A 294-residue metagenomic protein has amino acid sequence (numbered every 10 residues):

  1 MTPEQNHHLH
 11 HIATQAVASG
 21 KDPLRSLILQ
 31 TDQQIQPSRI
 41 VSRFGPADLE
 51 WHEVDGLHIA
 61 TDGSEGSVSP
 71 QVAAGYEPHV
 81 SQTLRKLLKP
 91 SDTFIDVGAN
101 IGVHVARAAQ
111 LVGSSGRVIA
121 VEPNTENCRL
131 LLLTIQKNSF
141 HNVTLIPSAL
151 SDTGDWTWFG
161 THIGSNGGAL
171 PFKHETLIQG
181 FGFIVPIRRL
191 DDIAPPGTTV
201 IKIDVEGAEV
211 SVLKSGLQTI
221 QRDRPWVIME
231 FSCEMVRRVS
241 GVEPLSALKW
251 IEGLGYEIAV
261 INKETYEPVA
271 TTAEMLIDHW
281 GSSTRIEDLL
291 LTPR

Functional and structural regions predicted by a protein language model:
M1-T134, N138, L177, K263-R294: S-adenosyl-L-methionine
L49, G56-Q82, H141, I146-P196: Glycine-rich adenosyl-binding loop in Rossmann-like folds that engage adenosine-containing cofactors
I95, V121, S148, I201-I203 (+1 more regions): Active-site flanking residues adjacent to catalytic metal/cofactor-binding acidic residues
A99-I101, T125, L150-D152, V205-G207 (+1 more regions): Short, glycine/acidic-enriched loop or turn micro-motifs at the edges of active sites
A108, L131, F159, V212-G216: Hydrophobic packing residues within well-ordered alpha-helices of enzyme cores
T125, I178-V185, S232-V242: Acceptor-substrate binding/catalytic loop of class I
D192-R294: Conserved acidic-Pro-Pro-aromatic motif
